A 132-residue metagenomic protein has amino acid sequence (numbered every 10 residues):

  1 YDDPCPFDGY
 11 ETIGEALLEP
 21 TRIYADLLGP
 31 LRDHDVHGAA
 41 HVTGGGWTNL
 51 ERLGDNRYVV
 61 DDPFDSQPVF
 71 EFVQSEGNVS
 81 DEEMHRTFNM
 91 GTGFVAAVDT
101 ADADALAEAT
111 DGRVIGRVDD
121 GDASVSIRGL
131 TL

Functional and structural regions predicted by a protein language model:
Y1-F7: Phosphate/diphosphate-binding glycine-rich loops and adjacent basic-rich segments that engage nucleotide
D8-L18, R22-L132: Glycine-/charge-enriched secondary-structure boundary and capping motifs
